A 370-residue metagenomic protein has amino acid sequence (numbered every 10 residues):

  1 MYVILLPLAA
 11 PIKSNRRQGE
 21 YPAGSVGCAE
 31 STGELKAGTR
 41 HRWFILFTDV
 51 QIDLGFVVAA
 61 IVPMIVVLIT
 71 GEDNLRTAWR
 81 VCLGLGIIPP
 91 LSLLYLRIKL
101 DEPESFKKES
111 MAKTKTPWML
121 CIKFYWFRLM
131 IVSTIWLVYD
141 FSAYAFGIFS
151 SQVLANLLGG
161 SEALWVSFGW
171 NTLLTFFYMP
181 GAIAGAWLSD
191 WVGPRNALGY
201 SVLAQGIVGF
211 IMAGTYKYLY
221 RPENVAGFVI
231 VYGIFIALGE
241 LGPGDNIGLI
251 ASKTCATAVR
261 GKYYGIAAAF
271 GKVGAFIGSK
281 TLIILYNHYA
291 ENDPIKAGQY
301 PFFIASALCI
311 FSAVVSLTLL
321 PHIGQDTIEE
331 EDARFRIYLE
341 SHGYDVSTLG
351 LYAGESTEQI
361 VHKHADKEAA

Functional and structural regions predicted by a protein language model:
M1-A370: Transmembrane-helix signature of 12-pass secondary carriers
